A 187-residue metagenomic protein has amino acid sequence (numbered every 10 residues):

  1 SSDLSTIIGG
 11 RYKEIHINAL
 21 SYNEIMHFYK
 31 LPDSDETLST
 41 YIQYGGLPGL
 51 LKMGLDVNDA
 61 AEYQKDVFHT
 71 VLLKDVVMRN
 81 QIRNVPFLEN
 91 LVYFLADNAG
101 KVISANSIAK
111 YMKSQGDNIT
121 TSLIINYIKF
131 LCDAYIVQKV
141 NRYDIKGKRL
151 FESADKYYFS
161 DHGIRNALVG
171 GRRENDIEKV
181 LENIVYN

Functional and structural regions predicted by a protein language model:
S1-L4, L131: Sensor-1/coupling segment of RecA-like P-loop NTPase cores
D3-V102: Interdomain motor-coupling "hinge/lid" segment immediately C-terminal to the ATP-binding subdomain of NTP-driven enzymes
V57-N187: Accessory nucleic acid-recognition modules appended to NTPase machines
